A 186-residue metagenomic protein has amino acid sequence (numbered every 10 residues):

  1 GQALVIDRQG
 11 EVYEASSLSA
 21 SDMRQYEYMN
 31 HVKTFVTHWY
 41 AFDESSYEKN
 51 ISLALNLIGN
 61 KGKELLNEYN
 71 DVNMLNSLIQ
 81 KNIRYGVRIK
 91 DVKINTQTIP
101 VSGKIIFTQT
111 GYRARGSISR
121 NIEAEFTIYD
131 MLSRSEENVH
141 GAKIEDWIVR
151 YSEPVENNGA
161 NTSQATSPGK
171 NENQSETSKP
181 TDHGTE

Functional and structural regions predicted by a protein language model:
G1-A3, D7-Y26, Y40, S45-E186: Structured, amphipathic secondary-structure segments that form assembly/contact surfaces in multi-subunit
H31-F42: Solvent-exposed, amphipathic alpha-helical segments
